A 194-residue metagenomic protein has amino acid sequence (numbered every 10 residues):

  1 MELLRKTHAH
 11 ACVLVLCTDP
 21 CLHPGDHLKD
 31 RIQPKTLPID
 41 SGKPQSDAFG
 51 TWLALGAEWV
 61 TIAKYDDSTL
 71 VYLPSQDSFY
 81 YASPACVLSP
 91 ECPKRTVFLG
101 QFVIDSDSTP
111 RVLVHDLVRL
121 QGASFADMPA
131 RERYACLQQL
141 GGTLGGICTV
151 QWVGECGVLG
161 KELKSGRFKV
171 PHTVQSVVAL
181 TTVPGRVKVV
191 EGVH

Functional and structural regions predicted by a protein language model:
E2-R5, C12-L16, P20-L22, D26-F79 (+3 more regions): Nucleic-acid 5′ end/cap handling module spanning
S75-F98, V118-C148: Compact, glycine/acidic-enriched structural inserts
P110-V114: Elongated alpha-helical scaffolds
